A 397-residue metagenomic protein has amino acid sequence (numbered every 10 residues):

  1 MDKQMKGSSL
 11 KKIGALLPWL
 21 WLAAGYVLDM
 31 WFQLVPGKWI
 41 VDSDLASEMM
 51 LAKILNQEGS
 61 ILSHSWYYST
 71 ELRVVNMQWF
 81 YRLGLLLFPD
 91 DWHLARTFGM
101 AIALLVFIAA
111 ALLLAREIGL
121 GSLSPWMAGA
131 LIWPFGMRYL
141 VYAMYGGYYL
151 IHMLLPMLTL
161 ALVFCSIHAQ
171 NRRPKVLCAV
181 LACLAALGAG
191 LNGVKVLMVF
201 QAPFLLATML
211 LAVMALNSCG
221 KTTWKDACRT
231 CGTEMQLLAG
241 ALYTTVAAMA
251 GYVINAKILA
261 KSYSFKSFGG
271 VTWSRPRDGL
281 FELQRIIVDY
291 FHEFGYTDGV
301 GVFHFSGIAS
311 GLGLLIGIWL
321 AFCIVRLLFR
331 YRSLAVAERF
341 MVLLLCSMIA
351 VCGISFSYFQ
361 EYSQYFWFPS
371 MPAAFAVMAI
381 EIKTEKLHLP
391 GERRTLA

Functional and structural regions predicted by a protein language model:
L34-S43, N56-W79, H93-L94: Membrane-proximal lumenal/periplasmic loop motifs of glycosylation machinery
S47-I54, Y67-D90, R285-T297: Short hydrophobic/aromatic helix or loop-helix immediately within or flanking a transmembrane segment in polytopic
T70, V74, G121-I167, N192 (+1 more regions): Membrane-interface micro-motifs in multi-pass membrane enzymes
T97-L123, L158, L162, W319-R326: Transmembrane-helix motifs of polytopic, lipid-linked glycan transferases
G147-L155, I308-L315, R339-L345, I349-L387: Hydrophobic/aromatic-rich transmembrane helices and adjacent perimembrane loops
P156-L177, M214-S218: Membrane-interface transmembrane helices that cradle and orient dolichyl/undecaprenyl
V176-L205, V246: Membrane-interface alpha helices of multi-pass inner-membrane proteins
V180-A186, A239-T245, F329-S357: Transmembrane alpha-helix segments characteristic of polytopic inner-membrane glycan-assembly/cell-envelope
